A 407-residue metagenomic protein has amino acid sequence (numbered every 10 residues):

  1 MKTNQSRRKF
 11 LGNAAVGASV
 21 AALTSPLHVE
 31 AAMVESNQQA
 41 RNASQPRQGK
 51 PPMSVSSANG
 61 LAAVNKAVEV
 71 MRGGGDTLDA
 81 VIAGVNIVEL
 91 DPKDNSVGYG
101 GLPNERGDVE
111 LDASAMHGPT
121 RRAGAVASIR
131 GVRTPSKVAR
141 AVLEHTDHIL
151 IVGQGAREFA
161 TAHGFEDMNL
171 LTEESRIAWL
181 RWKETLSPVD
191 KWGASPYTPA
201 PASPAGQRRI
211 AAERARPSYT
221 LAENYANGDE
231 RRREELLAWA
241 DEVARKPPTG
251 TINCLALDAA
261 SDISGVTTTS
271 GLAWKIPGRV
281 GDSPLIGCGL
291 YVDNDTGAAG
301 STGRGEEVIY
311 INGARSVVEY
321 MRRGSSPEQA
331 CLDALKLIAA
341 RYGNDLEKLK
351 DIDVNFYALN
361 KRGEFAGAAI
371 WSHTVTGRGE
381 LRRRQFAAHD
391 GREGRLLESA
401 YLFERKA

Functional and structural regions predicted by a protein language model:
M1-A18: N-terminal secretory signal peptides and thylakoid transit peptides that target proteins across membranes
K2, E35-S36, N42: Intrinsic low-complexity/disordered segments
P26-Q38: Signal peptide processing junction and immediate N-terminal pro/mature segment of secreted/exported proteins
R41-H373, E393-K406: Proteins synthesized as precursors that undergo proteolytic processing into mature forms
T376-R392: Glycine-rich phosphate/cofactor-binding loops in nucleotide/flavin-utilizing enzymes
